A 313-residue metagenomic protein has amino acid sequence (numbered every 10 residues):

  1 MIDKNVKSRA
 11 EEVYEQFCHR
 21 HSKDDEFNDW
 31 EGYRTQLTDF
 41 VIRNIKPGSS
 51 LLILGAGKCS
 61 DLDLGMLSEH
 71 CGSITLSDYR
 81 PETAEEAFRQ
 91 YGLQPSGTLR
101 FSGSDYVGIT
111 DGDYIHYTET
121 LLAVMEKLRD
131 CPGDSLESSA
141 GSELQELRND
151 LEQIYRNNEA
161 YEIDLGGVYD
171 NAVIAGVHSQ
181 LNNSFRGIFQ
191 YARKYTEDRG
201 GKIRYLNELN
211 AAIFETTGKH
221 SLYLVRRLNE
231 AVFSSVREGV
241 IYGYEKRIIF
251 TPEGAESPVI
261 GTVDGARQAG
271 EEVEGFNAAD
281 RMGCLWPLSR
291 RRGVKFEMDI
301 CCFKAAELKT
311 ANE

Functional and structural regions predicted by a protein language model:
M1-G48: Class I SAM-dependent methyltransferase Rossmann-like catalytic core, especially the SAM/SAH-binding loop
G48-C59: Conserved class I S-adenosyl-L-methionine
G57-C71: Conserved SAM-binding loop of SAM-dependent methyltransferases across substrates and taxa, primarily the Class I
R80: Conserved SAM/SAH-binding beta-strand->alpha-helix loop
Q90-G166: S-adenosyl-L-methionine
P132-D164, Q180-L224: Mobile active-site "lid"/loop adjacent to the S-adenosyl-L-methionine
V173: A conserved beta-strand element that flanks and buttresses the S-adenosyl-L-methionine
G243-E313: Charged, low-complexity C-terminal accessory regions
